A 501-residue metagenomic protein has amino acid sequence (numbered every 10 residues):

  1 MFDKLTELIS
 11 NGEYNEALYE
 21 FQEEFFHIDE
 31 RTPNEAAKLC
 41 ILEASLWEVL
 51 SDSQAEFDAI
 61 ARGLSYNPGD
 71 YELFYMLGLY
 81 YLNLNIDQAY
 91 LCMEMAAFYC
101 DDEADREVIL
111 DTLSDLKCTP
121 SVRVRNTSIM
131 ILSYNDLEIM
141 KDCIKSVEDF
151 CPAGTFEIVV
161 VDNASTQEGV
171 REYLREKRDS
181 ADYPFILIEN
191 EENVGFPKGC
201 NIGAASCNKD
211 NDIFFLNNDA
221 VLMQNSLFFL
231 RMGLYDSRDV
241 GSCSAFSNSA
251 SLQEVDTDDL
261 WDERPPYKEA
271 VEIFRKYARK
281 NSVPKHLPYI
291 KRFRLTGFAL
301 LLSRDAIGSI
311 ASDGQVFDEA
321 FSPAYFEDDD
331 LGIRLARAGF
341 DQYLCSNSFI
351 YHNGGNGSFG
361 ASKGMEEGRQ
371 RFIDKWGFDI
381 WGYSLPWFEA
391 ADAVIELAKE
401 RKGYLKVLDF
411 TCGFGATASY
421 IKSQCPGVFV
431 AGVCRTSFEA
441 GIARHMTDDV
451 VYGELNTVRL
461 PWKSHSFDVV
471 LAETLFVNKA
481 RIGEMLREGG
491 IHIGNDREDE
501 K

Functional and structural regions predicted by a protein language model:
A104-S146: N-proximal low-complexity "stem/linker" segments adjacent to membrane-targeting elements
K145-T155: Short, acidic, metal-binding catalytic loop of nucleotide-sugar glycosyltransferases
S146, D162-Y173, E192, C412: A conserved acidic beta->alpha catalytic loop
E189-C207: Glycine-rich, basic loop-to-helix element that forms the pyrophosphate-binding segment of sugar-nucleotide handling
D210-V221: Short beta-strand-to-loop acidic/aromatic patch adjacent to the donor-nucleotide binding site
Q224-R264: Conserved donor NDP-sugar-binding/catalytic core segment of glycosyltransferases
F229-L230, K291-I310, A320-F349: A short, conserved alpha-helix in the catalytic core of glycosyltransferases
E263-I273, Y277-D305, A324: A recurrent flexible, glycine/aromatic-enriched loop bordering the glycosyltransferase active site that acts as
